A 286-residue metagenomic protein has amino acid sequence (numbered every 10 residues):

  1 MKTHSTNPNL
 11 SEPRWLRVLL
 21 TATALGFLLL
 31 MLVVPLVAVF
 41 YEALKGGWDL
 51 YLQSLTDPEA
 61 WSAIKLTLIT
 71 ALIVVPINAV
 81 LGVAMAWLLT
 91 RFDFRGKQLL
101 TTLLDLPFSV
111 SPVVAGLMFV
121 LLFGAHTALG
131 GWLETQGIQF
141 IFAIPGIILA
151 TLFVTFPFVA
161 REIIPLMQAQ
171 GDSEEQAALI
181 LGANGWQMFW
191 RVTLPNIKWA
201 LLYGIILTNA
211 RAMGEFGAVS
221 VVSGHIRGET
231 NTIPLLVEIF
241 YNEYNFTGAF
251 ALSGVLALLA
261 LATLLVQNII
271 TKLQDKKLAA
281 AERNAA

Functional and structural regions predicted by a protein language model:
T3, P8-E12, I73-L104, L117-L121 (+3 more regions): Transmembrane-helix boundary motif in ABC transporter permease subunits
T3-R14, V18, V39-P76, R91-F92 (+1 more regions): Periplasmic/extracellular loop-to-transmembrane helix junction in inner-membrane transport proteins
H4-L10, W48-T56, W61, G96-K97 (+3 more regions): Membrane-interfacial helix termini and adjacent extracytoplasmic/periplasmic loops of multi-pass transporters
E12, L19-T23, V34, A38 (+4 more regions): C-terminal transmembrane helix and the adjacent membrane-cytosol boundary/short C-terminal tail of inner/organellar
T23-F27, P76, L106, F153-G171 (+3 more regions): Transmembrane alpha-helices
L30, K65, I69-L81, M85 (+6 more regions): Hydrophobic alpha-helical transmembrane segments of multipass integral membrane proteins, especially permease/channel
L55-P58, F216-V266, I270, A286: Interhelical loop and adjacent transmembrane-helix boundary motif in polytopic membrane transport permeases
F108-G116: Transmembrane alpha-helices and adjacent helix-loop boundaries
